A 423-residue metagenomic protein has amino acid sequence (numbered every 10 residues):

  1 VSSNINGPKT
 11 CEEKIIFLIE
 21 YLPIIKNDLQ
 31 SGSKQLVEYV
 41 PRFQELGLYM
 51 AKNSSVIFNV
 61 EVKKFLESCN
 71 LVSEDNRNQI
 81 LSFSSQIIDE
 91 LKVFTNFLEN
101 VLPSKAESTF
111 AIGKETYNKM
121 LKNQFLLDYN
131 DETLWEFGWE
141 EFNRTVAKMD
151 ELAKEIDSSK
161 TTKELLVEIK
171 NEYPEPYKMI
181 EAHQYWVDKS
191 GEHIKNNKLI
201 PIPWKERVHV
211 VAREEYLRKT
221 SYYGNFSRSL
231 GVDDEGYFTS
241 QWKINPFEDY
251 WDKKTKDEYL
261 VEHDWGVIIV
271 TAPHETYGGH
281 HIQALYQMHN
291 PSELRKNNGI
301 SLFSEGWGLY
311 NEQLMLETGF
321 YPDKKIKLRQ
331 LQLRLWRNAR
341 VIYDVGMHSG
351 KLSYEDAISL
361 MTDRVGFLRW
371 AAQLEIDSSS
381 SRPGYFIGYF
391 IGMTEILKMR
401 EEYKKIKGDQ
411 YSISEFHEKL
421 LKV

Functional and structural regions predicted by a protein language model:
V1-V423: N-terminal maturation segment of proteins
